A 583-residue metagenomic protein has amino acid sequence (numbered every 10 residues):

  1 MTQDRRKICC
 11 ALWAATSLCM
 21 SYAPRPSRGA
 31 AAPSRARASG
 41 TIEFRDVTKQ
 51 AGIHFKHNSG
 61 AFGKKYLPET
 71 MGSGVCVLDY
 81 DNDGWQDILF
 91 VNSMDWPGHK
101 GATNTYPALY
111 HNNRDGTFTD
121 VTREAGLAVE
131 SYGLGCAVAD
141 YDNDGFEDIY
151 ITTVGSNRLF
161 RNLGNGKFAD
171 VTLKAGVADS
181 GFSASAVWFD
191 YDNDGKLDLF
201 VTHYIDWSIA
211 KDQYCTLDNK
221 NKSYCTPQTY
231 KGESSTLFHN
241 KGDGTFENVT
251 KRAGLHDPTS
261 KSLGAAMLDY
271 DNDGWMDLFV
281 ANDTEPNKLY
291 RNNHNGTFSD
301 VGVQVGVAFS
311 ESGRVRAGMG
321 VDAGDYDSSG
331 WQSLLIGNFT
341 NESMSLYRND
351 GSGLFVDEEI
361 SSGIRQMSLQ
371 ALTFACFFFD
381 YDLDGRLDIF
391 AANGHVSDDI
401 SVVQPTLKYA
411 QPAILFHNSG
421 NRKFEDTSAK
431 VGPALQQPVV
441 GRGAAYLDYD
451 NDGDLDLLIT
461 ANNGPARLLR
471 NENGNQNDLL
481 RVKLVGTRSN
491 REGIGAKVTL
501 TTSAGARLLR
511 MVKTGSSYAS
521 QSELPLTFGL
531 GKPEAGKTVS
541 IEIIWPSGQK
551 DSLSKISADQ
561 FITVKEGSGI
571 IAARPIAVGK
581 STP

Functional and structural regions predicted by a protein language model:
M1-T16: N-terminal secretory signal peptides and thylakoid transit peptides that target proteins across membranes
E43, A61, I364-Q366, T406-I414 (+1 more regions): Gly/Ser/Thr/Pro-enriched helix-cap/hinge segments flanking short amphipathic alpha-helices
F44-D46, T117-G126, K167-V177, G244-L255 (+3 more regions): Blade-edge beta-strand/turn elements of extracellular beta-propeller and related beta-sheet repeat scaffolds
I53-G74, A125-A137, G176-V187, K231 (+7 more regions): Repeat-based blade/solenoid architectures
G72-N82, H111, Y132-F146, R158-R161 (+9 more regions): Beta-propeller blade termini
W85-N92, D144-T153, L199-H203, D277-N282 (+4 more regions): Hydrophobic beta-strand segments that make up the repeating blades of beta-propeller and related beta-repeat
V91-N104, I205-Y230, A392-K408: Short, conserved, GDST-rich strand-edge loop motifs in beta-rich repeat architectures
A108-N112, S234-N240, R291, R348 (+1 more regions): Beta-propeller blade signature
